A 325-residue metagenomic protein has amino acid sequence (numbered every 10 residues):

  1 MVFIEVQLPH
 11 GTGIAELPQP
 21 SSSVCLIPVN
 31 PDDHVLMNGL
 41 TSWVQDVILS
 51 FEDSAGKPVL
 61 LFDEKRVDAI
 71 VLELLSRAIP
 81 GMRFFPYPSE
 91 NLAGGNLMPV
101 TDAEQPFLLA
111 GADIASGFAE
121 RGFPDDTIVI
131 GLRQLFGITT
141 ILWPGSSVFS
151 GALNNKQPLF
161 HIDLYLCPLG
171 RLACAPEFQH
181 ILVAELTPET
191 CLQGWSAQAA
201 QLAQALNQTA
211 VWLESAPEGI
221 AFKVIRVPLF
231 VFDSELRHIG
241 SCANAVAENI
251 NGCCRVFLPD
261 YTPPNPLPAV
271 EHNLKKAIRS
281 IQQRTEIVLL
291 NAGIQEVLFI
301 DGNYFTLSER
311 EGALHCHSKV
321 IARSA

Functional and structural regions predicted by a protein language model:
M1-A325: Histidine/cysteine-enriched polar flanking segments
